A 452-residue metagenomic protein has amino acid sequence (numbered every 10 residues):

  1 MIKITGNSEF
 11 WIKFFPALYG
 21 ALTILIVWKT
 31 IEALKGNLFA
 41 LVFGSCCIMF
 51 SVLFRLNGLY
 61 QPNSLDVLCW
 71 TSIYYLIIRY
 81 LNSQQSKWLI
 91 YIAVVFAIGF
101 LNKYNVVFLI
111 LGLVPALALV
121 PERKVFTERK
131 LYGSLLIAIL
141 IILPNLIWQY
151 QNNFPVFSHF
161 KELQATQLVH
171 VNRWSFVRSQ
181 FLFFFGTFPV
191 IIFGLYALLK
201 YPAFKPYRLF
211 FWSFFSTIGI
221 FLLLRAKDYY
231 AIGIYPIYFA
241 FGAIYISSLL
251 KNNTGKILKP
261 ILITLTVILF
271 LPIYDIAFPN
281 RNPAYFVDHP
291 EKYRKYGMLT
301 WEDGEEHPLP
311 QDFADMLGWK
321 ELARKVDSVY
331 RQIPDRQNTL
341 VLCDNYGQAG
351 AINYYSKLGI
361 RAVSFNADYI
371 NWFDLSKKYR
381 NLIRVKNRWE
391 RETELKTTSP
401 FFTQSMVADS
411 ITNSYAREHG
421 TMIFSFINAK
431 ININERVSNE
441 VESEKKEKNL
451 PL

Functional and structural regions predicted by a protein language model:
F14-L34, S72, L76: Transmembrane-helix motifs of polytopic, lipid-linked glycan transferases
I26, L65-N82, W88-F96, F241: Specific aromatic-rich, kink-prone transmembrane helix
A33-L38, I73-L89, L195-A203: Membrane-interface transmembrane helices that cradle and orient dolichyl/undecaprenyl
F43-S51, F96, F100, V114: Short helix- or helix-capping micro-motifs that position conserved polar/aromatic residues at function-defining sites
G58-D66: Short acidic/glycine- and proline-prone juxtamembrane loop motifs at membrane-interface regions of multi-pass membrane
I98, V107-Y207, F221, D275: Transmembrane-lumen/periplasm boundary regions of multi-pass, lipid-linked membrane glycan transferases
L249-D288: Signature aromatic-anchored transmembrane alpha helix within multi-pass, membrane-resident enzymes that catalyze glycan
E321-R331, L358-L452: Aromatic/acidic, Gly/Pro-rich catalytic loop(s) in extracytoplasmic/lumenal soluble domains of multi-pass membrane
